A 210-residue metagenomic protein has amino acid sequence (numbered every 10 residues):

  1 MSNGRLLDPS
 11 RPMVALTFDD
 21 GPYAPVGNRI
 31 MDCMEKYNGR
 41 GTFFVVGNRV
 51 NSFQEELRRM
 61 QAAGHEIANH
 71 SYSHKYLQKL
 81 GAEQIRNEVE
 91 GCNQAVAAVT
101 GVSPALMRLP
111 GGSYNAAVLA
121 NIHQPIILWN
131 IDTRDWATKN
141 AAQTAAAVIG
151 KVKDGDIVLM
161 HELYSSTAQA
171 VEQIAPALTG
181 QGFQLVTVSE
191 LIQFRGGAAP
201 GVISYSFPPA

Functional and structural regions predicted by a protein language model:
M1-L80, Q84-I85, G91, A95 (+2 more regions): Active-site beta->alpha N-cap acidic-glycine motif
M1-P9, K36-N38, R49-N51, S166-A210: C-terminal domain-boundary segment and adjacent tail
V14-T17, G41-V45, E66-S71, A105-L109 (+3 more regions): Structural recognition of the beta-strand scaffold that forms the well-ordered cores of secreted hydrolase catalytic
V26, K75-S103, G111-D154, T167-Q173: Alpha-helical scaffold elements lining the catalytic groove of polysaccharide deacetylases
V45-R49, S73, N130-A137, E190-L191: Short, acidic/turn-prone active-site loops that include or flank metal/cofactor- and phosphate-binding residues
L57-R59, E83-I85, A142-Q143, P200-Y205: Short low-complexity, flexible loop/linker segments enriched in glycine and/or proline with clustered acidic
A62-E66, V99-S103, G201-A210: Structural recognition of alpha->loop->beta junctions
